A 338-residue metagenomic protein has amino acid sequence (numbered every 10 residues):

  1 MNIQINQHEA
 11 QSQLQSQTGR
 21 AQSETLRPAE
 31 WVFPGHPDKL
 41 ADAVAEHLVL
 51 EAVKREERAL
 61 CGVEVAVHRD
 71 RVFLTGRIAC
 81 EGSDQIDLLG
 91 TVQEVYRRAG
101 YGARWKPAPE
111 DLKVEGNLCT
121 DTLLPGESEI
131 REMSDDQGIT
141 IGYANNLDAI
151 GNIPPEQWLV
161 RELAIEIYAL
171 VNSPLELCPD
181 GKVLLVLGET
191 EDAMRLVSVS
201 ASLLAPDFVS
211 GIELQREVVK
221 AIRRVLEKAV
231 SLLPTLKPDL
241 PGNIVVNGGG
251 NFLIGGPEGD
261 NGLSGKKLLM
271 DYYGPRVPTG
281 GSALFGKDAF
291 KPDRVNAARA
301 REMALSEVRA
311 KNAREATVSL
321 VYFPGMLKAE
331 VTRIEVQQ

Functional and structural regions predicted by a protein language model:
N2-A10, L14-G62, A164, L170: N-terminal, positively charged regions that mediate nucleic acid binding
Q17, P28, R69-R71, R97-G255: Glycine-rich, mobile lid/loop segments that gate access to catalytic sites or pores
P34-E56, L147-Y168, K287-K311: Alpha-helical support elements that line or immediately flank enzyme active sites and cofactor-binding pockets
A45-E46, C80, I139-Y143, A205 (+2 more regions): Conserved mixed alpha/beta catalytic, RNA-binding, or beta-rich assembly cores of soluble enzyme, regulatory
A59-V65, P179-L187, G242-V246, A313-F323: A short glycine-rich, hydrophobically flanked beta-strand micro-motif that places a catalytic Asp/Glu for divalent metal
C61-C80, M326: Short, charge-patterned binding micro-sites
D84-P107, V331-Q338: A glycine-rich helix N-cap at a beta->alpha junction
N312-Q338: C-terminal hydrophobic structural anchor segments that stabilize assembly/packing rather than catalytic chemistry
